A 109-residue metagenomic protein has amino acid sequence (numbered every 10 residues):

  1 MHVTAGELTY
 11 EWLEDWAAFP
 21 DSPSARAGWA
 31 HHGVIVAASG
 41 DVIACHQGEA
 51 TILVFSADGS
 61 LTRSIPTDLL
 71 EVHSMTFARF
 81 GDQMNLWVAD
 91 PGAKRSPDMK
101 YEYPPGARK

Functional and structural regions predicted by a protein language model:
M1-K109: Eukaryotic scaffold repeat domains enriched in small/polar residues
